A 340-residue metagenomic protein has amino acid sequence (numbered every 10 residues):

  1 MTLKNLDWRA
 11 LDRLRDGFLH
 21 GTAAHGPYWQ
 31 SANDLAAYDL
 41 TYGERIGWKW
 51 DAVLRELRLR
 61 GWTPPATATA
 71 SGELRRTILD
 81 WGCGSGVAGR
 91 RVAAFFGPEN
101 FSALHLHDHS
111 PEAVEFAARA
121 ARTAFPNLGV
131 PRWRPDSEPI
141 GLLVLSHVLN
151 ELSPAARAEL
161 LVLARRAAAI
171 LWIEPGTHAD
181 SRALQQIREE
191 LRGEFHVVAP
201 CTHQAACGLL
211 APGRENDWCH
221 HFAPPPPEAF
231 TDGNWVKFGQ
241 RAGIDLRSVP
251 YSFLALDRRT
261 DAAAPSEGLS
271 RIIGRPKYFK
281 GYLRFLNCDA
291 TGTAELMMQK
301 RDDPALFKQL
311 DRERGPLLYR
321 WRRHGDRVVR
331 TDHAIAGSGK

Functional and structural regions predicted by a protein language model:
M1-H25: N-terminal auxiliary segments of SAM/dcSAM-dependent transferases
G26-R60: Class I SAM-dependent methyltransferase Rossmann-like catalytic core, especially the SAM/SAH-binding loop
L74-G84: Conserved class I S-adenosyl-L-methionine
S85-E99: Conserved SAM-binding loop of SAM-dependent methyltransferases across substrates and taxa, primarily the Class I
S110: Conserved SAM/SAH-binding beta-strand->alpha-helix loop
G141-A155: A short SAM/SAH-binding and catalytic strip from SAM-dependent methyltransferases
A167-G176: Conserved beta-strand signature within the Rossmann-like core of class I S-adenosyl-L-methionine
V236-K340: C-terminal lobe and adjacent flexible extensions of AdoMet/dcAdoMet transferase-like proteins
